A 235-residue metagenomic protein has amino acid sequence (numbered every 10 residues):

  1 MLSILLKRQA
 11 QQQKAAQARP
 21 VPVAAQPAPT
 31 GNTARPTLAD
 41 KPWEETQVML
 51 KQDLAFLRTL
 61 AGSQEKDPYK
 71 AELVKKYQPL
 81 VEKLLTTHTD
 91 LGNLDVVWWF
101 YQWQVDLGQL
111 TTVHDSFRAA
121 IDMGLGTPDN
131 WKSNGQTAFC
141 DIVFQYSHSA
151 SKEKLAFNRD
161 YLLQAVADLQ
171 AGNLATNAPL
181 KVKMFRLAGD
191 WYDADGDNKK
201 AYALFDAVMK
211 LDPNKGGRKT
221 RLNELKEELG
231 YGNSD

Functional and structural regions predicted by a protein language model:
M1-L91, R118-N173, Y202, D206 (+1 more regions): N-terminal alpha-helical interaction modules that lie
E65, Y69, V105, A150 (+2 more regions): Hydrophobic/aromatic side-chain positions at a characteristic register within alpha-helices of tetratricopeptide repeats
V96-V97, Y101, G135-V143, F185 (+1 more regions): TPR repeat positional signature
W99-F100, Q104, K181, A188 (+2 more regions): Structural register within alpha-helical repeat arrays
Q102-W103, Q145, S149, D190-D195 (+1 more regions): Residue-level signature for tetratricopeptide repeat
L125-N134, L174-K181, K210-E224: Boundary/linker segments of alpha-helical solenoid repeat arrays
